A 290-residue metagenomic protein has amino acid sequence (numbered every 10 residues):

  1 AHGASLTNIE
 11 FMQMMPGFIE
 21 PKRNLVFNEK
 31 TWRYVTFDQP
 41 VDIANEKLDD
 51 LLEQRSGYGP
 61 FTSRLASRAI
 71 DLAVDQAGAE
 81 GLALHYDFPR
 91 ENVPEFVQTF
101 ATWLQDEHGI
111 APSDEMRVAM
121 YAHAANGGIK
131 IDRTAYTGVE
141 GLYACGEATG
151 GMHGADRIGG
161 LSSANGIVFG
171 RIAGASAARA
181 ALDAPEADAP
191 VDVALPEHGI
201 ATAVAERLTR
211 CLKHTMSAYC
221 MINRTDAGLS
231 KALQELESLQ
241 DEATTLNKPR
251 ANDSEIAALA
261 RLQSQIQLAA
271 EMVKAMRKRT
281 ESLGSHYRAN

Functional and structural regions predicted by a protein language model:
H2, G151-A177: A conserved FAD-binding loop/helix module that cradles the flavin
A4-P112, S176, A180-L182: An anion/pyrophosphate-binding glycine-rich loop and adjacent beta-alpha core in soluble alpha-beta enzymes
Q13-E20, A119-A125, E186-H198, H286-A289: A glycine-rich phosphate-binding loop feature that marks nucleotide/adenosyl-phosphate handling sites
T31, T134-A135, G284: Glycine-centered positions within short beta-strands or beta-hairpins
T99-E140: FAD/FMN-dependent oxidoreductases across multiple families
Y136-I158: Short FAD-binding loop at a beta-strand-to-alpha-helix junction that anchors the flavin cofactor in diverse
A180-E255: Long, amphipathic alpha-helical stalk/connector segments used for oligomerization, subunit docking, or mechanical
N252-N290: C-terminal amphipathic alpha-helical interaction region
